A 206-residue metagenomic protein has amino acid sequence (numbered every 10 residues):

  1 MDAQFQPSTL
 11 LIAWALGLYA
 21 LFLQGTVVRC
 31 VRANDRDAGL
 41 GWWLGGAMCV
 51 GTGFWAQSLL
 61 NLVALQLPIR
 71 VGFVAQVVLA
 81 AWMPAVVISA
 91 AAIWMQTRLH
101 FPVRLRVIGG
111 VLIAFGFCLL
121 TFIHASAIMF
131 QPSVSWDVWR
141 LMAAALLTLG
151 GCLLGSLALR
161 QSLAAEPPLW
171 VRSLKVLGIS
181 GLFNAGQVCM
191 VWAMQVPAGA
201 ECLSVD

Functional and structural regions predicted by a protein language model:
M1-Q4, V205-D206: Membrane-interface segments at the starts/ends of alpha-helical transmembrane spans
A3-A20, A38-A127, R140-G150: Individual alpha-helical transmembrane segments in multi-pass integral membrane proteins
P7-G17, V28-R29, F117, I123-V134 (+4 more regions): Intrinsic, low-complexity N-terminal interaction/targeting segments
F22-G25, I93, C152-L157: Alpha-helical transmembrane segments
V27-R36, Q96-H100, L157-L169: Cytoplasmic membrane-interface regions of multi-pass membrane proteins
W139-D206: Interfacial "cap-and-anchor" motif at the non-cytosolic start of specific transmembrane alpha-helices
